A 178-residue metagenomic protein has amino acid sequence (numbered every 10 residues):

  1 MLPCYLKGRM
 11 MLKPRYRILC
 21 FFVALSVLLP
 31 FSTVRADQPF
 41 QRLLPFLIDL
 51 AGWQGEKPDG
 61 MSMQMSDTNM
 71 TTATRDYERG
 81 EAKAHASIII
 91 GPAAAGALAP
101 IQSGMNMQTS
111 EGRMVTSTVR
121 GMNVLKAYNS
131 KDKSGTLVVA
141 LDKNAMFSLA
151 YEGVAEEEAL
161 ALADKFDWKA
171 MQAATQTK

Functional and structural regions predicted by a protein language model:
C4, M10-F22: Bacterial N-terminal signal peptides that target proteins for export
K7-G8, P30: Low-complexity intrinsically disordered segments
C20-P30: Bacterial N-terminal signal peptides
L28, W53, F166-D167: Serine/proline-rich low-complexity intrinsically disordered segments, especially terminal tails, linkers
F31-A36: Sec/Tat signal peptide C-region and signal peptidase I cleavage site
Q38-S130: Short, solvent-exposed recognition patches
E78-R79, K83, M107-K178: A short, solvent-exposed beta-edge/loop patch
